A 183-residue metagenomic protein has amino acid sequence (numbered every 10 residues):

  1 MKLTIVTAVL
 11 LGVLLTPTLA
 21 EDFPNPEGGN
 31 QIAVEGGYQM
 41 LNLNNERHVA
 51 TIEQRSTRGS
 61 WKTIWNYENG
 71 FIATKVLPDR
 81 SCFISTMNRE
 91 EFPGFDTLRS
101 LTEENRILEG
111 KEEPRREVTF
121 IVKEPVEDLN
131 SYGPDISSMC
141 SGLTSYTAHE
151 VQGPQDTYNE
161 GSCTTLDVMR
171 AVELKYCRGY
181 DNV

Functional and structural regions predicted by a protein language model:
K2-V183: Extracellular or lumenal secretory-pathway regions
